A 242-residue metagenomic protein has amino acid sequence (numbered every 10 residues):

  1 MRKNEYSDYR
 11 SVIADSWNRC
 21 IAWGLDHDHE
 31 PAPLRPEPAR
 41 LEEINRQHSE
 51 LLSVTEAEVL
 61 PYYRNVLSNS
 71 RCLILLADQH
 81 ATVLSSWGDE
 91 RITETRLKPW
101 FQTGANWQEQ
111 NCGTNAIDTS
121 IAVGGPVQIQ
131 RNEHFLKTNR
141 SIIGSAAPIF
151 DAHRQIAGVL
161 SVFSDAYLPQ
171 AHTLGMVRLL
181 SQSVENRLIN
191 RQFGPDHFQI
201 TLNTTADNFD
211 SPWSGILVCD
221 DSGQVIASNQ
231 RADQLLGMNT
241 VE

Functional and structural regions predicted by a protein language model:
M1-Q108, D118-Q128, S141, F150-S222 (+1 more regions): Intrinsically disordered, low-complexity terminal regulatory regions
D89-I92, R96, D233-V241: PAS/PAS-like sensory domain cap-loop motif
I117-D118, E242: Terminal output helix/cap of sensory domains in signal transduction proteins
E133-D151: Helix-to-coil/beta transition segments that act as allosteric "coupling" elements at the rims of sensory or catalytic
H134, G223-Q224, A232: Short, glycine-/Ser/Thr-/acidic-enriched flexible segments
